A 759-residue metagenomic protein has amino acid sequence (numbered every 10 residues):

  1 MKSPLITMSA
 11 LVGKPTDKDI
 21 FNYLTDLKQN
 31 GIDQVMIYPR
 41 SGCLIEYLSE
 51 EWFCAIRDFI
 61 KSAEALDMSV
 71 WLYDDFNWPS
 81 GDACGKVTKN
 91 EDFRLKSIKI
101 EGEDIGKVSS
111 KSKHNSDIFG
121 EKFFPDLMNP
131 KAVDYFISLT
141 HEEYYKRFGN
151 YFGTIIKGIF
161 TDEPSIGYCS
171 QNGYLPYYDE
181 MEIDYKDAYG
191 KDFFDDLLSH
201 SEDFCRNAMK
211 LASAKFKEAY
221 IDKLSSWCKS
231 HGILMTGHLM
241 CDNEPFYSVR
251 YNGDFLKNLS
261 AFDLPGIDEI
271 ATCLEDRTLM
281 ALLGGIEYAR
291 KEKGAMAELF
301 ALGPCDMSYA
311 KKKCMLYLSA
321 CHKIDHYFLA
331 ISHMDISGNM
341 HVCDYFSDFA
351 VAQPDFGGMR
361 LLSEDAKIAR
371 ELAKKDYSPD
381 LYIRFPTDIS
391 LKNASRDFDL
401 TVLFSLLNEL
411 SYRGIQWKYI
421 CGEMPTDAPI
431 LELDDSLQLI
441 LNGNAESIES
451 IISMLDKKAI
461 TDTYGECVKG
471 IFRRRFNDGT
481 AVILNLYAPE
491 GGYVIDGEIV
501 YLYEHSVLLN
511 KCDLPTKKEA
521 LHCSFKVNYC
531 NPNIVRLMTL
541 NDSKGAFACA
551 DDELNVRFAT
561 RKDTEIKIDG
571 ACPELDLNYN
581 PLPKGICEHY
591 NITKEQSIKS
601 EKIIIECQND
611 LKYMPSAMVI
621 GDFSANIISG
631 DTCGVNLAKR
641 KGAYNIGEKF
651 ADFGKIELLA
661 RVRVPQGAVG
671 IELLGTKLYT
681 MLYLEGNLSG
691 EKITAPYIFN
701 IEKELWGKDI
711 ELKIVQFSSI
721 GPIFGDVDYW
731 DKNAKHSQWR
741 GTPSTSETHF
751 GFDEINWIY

Functional and structural regions predicted by a protein language model:
S3-N22, D33-R40, I45-G85, N90-G102 (+9 more regions): Carbohydrate-binding surfaces of carbohydrate-active enzymes
D75-G85, Q608-C633, F717-Y759: Glycine/proline-rich low-complexity spacer/linker segments in large multi-domain proteins
D82-N150: Catalytic and substrate-binding clefts that recognize carbohydrates or anionic sugar/phosphate headgroups
I221, S226, K655-A660, I671-T680: C-terminal substrate/ligand-recognition segments
T564-I566, T680-L682: Short beta-strand elements bearing conserved aromatic residues within extracellular beta-rich modules
P583-K602, Y697-D709: Short, surface-exposed tryptophan/glycine-enriched loops that mediate extracellular molecular recognition
E601-C607, V669, I710-Q716: Extracellular beta-strand-rich recognition modules
S689-I693: Short beta-strand segments within Ig-like beta-sandwich modules, predominantly Fibronectin type-III
